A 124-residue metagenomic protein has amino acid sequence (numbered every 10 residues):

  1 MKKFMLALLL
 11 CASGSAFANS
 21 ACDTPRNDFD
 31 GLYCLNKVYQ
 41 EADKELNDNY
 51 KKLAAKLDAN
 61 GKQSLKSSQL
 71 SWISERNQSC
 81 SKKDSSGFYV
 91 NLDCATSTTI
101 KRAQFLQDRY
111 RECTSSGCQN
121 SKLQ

Functional and structural regions predicted by a protein language model:
M1-F4: Positively charged n-region of N-terminal signal peptides that target proteins for export
L6-L8: Sec-dependent N-terminal signal peptides
L10-C11, K83: Short, linear, compositionally biased motifs with a strong N-terminal bias
C11-F17: N-terminal signal peptide c-region/cleavage motif recognized by signal peptidases
F17-Q124: N-terminal alpha-helical modules
